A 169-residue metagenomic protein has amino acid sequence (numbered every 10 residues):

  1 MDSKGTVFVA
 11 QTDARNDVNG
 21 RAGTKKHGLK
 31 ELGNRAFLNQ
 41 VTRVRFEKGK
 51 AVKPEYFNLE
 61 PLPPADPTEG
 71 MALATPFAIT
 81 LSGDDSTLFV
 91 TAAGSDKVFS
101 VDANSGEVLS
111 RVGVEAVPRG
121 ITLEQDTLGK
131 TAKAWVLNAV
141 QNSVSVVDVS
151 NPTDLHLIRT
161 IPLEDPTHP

Functional and structural regions predicted by a protein language model:
M1-D2, F37-Q40, P67-T80, P118 (+1 more regions): Signature of short aromatic-glycine-proline-rich micro-motifs recurring in repeat-based ectodomains
D2-K4, L81-D85, E124-T131: Residue-level detector of Asp-centered blade-edge/turn motifs that repeat once per structural unit in beta-propeller
V7-F8, T87-V90, K133-V136: Conserved beta-propeller blade signature
V9-N39: Short, conserved, GDST-rich strand-edge loop motifs in beta-rich repeat architectures
D13-R15, G94, V140, S150: Residue-level signature of beta-propeller blades and closely related beta-rich strand-turn architectures in secreted
E31, R35-Q40, S95, Q141-S143 (+1 more regions): A detector of repeated loop/turn-to-beta-strand junctions in beta-rich toroidal repeat architectures
T42, E47-A74, I158-P169: Surface-exposed loop and turn segments in beta-propeller and other repeat-based domains that flank or scaffold
F46-G49, D102-G106, V149-T153: Short loop/turn segments that connect beta-strands within beta-propeller blades
